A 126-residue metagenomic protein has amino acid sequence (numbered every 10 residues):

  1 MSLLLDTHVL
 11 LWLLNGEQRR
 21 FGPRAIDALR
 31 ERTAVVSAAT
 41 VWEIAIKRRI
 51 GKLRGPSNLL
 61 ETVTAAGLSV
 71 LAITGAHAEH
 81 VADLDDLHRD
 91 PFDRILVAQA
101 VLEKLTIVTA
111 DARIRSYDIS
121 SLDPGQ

Functional and structural regions predicted by a protein language model:
M1-V36, I50-E61, E103, R115 (+1 more regions): Short, well-structured N-terminal submotif of metal-dependent ribonuclease cores
L5, V36-A38, A72, T109 (+1 more regions): Hydrophobic residues in well-ordered beta-strands that form the structural core
V9, H77, L96, R113-I114: Alpha-helix capping/helix-boundary segments
V35-V36, V41, A45: Anionic-ligand binding patches
L59-L87: Acidic catalytic patch
F92: Acidic donor-binding loop at a coil-to-helix junction in glycosyltransferase catalytic cores that engages
V97-Q126: Acidic, PIN/NYN-like endoribonuclease modules and their adjacent C-terminal/linker elements
